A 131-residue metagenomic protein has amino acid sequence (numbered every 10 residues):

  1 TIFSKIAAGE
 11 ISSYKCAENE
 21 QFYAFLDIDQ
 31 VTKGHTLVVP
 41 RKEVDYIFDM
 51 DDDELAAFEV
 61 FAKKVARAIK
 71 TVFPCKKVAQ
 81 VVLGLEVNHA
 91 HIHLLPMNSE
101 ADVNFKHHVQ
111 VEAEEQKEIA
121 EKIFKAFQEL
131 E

Functional and structural regions predicted by a protein language model:
T1-E131: HIT superfamily nucleotide-processing domains
